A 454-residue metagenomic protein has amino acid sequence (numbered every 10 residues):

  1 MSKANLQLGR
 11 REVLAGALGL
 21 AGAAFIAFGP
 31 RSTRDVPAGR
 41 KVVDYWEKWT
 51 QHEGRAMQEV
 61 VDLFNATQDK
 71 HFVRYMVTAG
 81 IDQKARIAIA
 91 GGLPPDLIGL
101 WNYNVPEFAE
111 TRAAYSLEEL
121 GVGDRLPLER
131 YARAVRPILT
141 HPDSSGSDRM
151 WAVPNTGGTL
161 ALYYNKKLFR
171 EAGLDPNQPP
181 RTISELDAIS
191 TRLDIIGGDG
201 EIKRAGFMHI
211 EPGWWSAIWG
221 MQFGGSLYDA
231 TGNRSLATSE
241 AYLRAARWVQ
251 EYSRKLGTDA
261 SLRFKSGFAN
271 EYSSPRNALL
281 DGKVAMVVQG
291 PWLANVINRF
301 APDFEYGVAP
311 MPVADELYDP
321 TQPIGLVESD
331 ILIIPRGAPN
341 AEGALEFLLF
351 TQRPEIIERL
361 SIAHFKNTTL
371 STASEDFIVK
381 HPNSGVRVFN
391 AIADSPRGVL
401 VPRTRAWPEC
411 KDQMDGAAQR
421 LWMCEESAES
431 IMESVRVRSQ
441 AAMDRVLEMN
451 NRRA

Functional and structural regions predicted by a protein language model:
S2-A113, D124-E129, P176, S261 (+5 more regions): Conserved N-terminal structural module of periplasmic/extracytoplasmic solute-binding proteins
G39-R40, A134, D143-S145, I362-G416 (+2 more regions): Long, aromatic- and glycine/proline-rich binding clefts that accommodate carbohydrate-like moieties
K41, D62-T67, F72-R74, A90 (+4 more regions): Extracytoplasmic/periplasmic substrate-recognition and gating elements
Q83-P94, T111, L168-F169, D187-R192 (+2 more regions): Short helices/loops that flank or line small-molecule/ion binding pockets
A88, E118-A134, P179, G197-G198 (+6 more regions): Short, solvent-exposed loop/beta-turn-alpha elements that line the ligand-binding surface or hinge of extracytoplasmic
N102-A161, K380-H381: Hinge/lid segment of periplasmic solute-binding proteins
V105-A109, G290-D303: A ligand-binding cleft/hinge motif common to bilobed small-molecule-binding domains
D187-D194, N233-F268: Glycine-centered hinge/linker elements that transmit conformational signals in sensory and ligand-binding systems
